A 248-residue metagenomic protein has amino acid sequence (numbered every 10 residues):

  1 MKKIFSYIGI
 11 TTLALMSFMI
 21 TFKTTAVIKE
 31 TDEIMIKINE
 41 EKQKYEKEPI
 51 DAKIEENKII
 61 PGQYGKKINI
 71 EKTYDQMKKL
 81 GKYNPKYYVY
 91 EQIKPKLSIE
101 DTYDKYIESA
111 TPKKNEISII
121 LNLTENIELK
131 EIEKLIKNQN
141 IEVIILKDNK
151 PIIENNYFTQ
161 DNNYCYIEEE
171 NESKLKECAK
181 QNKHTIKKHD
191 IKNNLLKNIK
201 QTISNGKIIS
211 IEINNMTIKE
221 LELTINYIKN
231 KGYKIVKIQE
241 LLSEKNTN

Functional and structural regions predicted by a protein language model:
K2-I119, N126-I127, I235-N248: N-terminal pre-catalytic segment of deacetylase/amide-hydrolase enzymes
I117-L121, I141-I145, N163-I167, T185-H189 (+2 more regions): Hydrophobic faces of well-ordered beta-strands that scaffold small-molecule active sites in alpha/beta enzyme cores
N122, I228: Conserved, mostly hydrophobic/aromatic
T124, D148, I191, N214 (+1 more regions): Active-site beta-loop-alpha junctions enriched in small/polar residues
L129-N149: A short alpha/beta connector and helix-capping loop motif
L135, K150-Q160, I167-K207, M216-L223: Alpha-helical scaffold elements lining the catalytic groove of polysaccharide deacetylases
